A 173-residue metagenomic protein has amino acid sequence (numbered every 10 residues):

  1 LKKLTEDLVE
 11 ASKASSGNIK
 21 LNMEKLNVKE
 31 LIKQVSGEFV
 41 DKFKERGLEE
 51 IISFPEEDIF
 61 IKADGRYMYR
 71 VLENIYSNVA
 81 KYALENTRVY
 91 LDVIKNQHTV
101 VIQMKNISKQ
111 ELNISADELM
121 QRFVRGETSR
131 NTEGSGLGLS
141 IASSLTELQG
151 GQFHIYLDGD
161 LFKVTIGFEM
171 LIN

Functional and structural regions predicted by a protein language model:
S16-L21, F60-A63: Conserved micro-motifs of the catalytic ATP-binding
N22-K25, K44, E49-I59: Conserved catalytic submotifs in the C-terminal HATPase_c
N22-V40: A conserved beta-strand-to-alpha-helix junction within the catalytic ATP-binding
V79-A80: Short helix-loop "hinge" at the ATP-lid/N-box region of the Bergerat-fold HATPase_c
N86-H98: Short beta-strand/loop element within the Bergerat-fold HATPase_c
E111-V124: Short conserved segment of the HATPase_c
G150-G151: Conserved glycine-rich
